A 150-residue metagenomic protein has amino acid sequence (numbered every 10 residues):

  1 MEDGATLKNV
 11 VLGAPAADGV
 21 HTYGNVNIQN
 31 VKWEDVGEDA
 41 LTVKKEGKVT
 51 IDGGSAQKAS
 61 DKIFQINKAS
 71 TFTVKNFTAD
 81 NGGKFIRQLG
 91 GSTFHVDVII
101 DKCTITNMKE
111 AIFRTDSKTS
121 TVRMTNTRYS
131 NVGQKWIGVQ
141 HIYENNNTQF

Functional and structural regions predicted by a protein language model:
M1-A5: Beta-solenoid repeat scaffold
L7-N9, V26-V31, V49-G53, F72-N76 (+3 more regions): All-beta strand scaffolds that present successive hydrophobic residues in beta-strands
V11-T22, K32-K45, A59-I66, G82-L89 (+2 more regions): Short glycine/acidic-rich loop motifs that flank beta-strands on beta-rich extracellular proteins
V49-H95: Histidine/lysine/aspartate-rich catalytic loop segments that bind and position anionic ligands
